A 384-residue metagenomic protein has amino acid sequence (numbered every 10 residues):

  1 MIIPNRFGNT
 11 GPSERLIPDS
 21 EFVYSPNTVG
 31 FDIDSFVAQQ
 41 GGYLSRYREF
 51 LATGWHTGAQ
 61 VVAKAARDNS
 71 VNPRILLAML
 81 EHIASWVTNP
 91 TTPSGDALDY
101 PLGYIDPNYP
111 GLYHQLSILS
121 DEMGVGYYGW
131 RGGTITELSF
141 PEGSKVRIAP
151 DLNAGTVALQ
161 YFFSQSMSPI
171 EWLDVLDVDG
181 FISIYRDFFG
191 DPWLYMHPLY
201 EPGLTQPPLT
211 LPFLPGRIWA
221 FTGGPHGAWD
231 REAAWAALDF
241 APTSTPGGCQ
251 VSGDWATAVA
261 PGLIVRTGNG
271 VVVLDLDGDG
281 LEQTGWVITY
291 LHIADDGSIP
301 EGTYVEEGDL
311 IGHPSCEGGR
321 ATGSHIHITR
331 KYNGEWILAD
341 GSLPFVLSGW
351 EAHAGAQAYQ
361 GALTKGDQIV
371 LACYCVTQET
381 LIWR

Functional and structural regions predicted by a protein language model:
M1-Q60: N-terminal export signals and maturation junctions of secreted/periplasmic proteins
M1-S25, G103-T222, Q360-R384: Non-catalytic cell-wall polysaccharide-engagement segments
A63, R67-V87, L119, F240: Short, functionally critical alpha-helical segments immediately adjacent to catalytic or ligand/cofactor-binding
E201-L204, P208, R217-A258, Y290: Short glycine/threonine/proline-enriched tight-turn/helix- or strand-capping micro-motif at secondary-structure
P202, P207-L209, Q250, P300-E306 (+1 more regions): Acidic, glycine-rich catalytic/binding loops that coordinate metals and/or anionic ligands
F221, A256-A258, G262-I264, G302-P314: A structural signal for short beta-strand/turn segments enriched in small hydrophobics and glycine
V251-E301, G323-H325: Zn2+-dependent peptidoglycan hydrolase active-site motif and core
V272, V305-R320, I328: Short hydrophobic beta/alpha edge segments that flank linear recognition/processing sites
